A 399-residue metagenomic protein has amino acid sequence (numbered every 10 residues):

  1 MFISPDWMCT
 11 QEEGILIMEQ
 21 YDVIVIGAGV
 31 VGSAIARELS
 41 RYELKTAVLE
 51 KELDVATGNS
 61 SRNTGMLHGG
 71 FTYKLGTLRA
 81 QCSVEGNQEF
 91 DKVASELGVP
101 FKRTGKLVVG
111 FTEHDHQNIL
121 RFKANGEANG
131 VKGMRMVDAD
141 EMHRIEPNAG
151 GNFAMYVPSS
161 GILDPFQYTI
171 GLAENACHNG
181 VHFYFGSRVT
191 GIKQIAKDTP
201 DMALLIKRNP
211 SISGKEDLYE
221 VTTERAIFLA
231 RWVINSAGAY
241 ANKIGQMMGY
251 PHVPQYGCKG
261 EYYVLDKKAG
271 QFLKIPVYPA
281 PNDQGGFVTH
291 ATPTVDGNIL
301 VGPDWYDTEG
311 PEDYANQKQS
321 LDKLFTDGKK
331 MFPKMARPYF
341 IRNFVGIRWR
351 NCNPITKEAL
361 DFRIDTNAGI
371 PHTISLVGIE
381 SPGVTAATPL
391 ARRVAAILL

Functional and structural regions predicted by a protein language model:
G14, A34, F362-L399: C-terminal lid/capping helical subdomain adjacent to the catalytic/cofactor pocket in oxidative enzymes
Y21-V48: N-terminal Rossmann-like FAD-binding beta1-loop-alpha1 element of flavoenzymes
R37-E38, L97-K102, I227, N235-P371: Active-site substrate-recognition segment that forms the wall of the catalytic cavity or substrate channel
R41-S61: Glycine-rich FAD pyrophosphate-binding loop
G65-I145, G151, V288-H290: Dinucleotide-binding Rossmann-like beta1-alpha1 core, especially the glycine-rich loop that anchors the ADP
T72, S160-I162, N282, G286 (+1 more regions): Glycine-rich phosphate/pyrophosphate-binding beta-alpha loops
R79-V84, V109-N118, Y156-E174, Y184 (+3 more regions): Short beta-strand to alpha-helix junction loop
M155-R231, T388: Helical element adjacent to the flavin cofactor pocket in flavoenzyme catalytic cores
